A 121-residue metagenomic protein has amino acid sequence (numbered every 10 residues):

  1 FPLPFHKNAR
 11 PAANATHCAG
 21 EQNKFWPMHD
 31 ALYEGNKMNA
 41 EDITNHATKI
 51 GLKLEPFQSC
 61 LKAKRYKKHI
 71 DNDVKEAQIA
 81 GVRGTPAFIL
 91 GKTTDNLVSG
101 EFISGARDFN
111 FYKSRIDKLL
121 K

Functional and structural regions predicted by a protein language model:
F1-Q58, A80, D117-L120: Structural alpha/beta surface segment adjacent to cysteine/selenocysteine redox centers across thiol/disulfide enzymes
T44-K121: C-terminal cap of thioredoxin/glutaredoxin-like
